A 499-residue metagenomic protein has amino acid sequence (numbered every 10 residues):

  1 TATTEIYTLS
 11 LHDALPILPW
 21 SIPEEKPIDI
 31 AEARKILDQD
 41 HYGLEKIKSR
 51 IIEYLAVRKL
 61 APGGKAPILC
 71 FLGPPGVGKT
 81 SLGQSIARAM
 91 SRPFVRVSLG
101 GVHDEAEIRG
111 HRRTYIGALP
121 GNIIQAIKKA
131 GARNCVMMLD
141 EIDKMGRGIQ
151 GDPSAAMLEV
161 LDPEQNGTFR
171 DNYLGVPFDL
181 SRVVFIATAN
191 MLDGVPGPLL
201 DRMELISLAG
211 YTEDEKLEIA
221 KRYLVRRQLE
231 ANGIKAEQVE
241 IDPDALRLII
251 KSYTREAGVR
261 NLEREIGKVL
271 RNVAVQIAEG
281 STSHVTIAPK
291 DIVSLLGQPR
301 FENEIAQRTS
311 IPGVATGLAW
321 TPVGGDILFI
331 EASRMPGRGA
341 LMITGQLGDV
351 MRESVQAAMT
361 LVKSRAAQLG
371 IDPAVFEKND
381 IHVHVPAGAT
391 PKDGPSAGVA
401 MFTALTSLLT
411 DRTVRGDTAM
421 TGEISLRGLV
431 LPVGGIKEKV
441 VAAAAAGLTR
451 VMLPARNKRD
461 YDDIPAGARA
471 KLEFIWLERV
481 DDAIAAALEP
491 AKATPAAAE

Functional and structural regions predicted by a protein language model:
T1-L15, A483: Short, small-residue-biased leader/transition segments that mark boundaries at the very start of proteins
P19-S21, I28-I68, V362: Pre-Walker A (pre-P-loop) alpha-helix and adjacent loop at the N terminus of AAA/AAA+ ATPase modules, a conserved
I22-E25, G131, M191-D201, L205-G267 (+3 more regions): Conserved C-terminal "switch" segment of AAA+ ATPases
P67-L99, K128: Walker A/P-loop
A89-A118, A126: AAA+/P-loop NTPase substrate/partner-engagement loops
A130-N134, D152, F169-A189, V239-I241 (+1 more regions): AAA+/SF3 P-loop NTPase mechanochemical coupling elements
E141-F178: Conserved catalytic/switch belt of AAA+ P-loop NTPases
A306, I311, A315-T316, G324-E499: Peripheral, non-AAA+ core regions of ATP-driven protein-machinery
